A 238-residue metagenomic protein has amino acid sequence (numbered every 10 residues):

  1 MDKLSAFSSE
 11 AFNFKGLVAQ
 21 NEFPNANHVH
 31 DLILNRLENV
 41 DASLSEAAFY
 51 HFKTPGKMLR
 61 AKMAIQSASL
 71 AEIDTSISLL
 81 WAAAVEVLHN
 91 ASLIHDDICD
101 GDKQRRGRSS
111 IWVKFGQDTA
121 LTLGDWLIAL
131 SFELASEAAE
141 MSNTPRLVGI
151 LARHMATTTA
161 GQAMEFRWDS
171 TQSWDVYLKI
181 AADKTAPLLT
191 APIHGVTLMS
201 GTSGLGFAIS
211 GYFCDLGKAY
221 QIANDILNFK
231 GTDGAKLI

Functional and structural regions predicted by a protein language model:
M1-R36: N-terminal amphipathic/basic leader segments beginning at the initiator methionine
E38-I238: Mg2+-dependent prenyl diphosphate-binding active-site environment of isoprenoid biosynthetic enzymes
